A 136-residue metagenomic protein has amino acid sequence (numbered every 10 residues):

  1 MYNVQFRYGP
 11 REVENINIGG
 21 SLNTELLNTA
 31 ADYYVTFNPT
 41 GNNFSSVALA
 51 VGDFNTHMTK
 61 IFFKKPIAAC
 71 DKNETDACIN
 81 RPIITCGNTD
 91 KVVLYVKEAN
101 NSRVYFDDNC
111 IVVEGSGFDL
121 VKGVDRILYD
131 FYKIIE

Functional and structural regions predicted by a protein language model:
M1-E136: Long, low-hydrophobicity ectodomains and other hydrophilic envelope-associated domains
